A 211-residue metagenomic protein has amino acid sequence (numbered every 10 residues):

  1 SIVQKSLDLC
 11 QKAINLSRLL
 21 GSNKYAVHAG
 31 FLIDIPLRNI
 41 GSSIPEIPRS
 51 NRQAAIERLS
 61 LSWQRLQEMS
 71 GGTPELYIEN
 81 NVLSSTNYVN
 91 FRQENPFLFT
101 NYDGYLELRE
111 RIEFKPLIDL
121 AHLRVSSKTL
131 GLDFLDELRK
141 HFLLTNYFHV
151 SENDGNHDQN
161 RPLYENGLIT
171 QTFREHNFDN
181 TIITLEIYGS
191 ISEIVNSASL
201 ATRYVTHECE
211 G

Functional and structural regions predicted by a protein language model:
S1, E94-T100, H122-I182, Y188-I191: Gly/Pro-rich active-site loop or hairpin
S1-K115, V125: Active-site acidic/histidine proton-transfer and metal-coordination neighborhood in alpha/beta enzyme cores
A13-G21, Q64-T73, E107-I112, L135-T145 (+2 more regions): Acidic (Asp/Glu)-rich catalytic clusters
Y25-V27, L76-I78, P116-D119, N146-V150 (+1 more regions): Hydrophobic faces of well-ordered beta-strands that scaffold small-molecule active sites in alpha/beta enzyme cores
A26-V27, R124, I191-S197: A general structural signal for short secondary-structure boundary/capping elements
D34, S85, N156-H157, S192: Flexible, glycine-rich phosphate/dinucleotide-binding loops and adjacent beta-alpha linkers at cofactor/substrate
L37-N39, T129-L130, R161, N196-S197: Short secondary-structure transition/capping segments
S192-G211: C-terminal helical cap(s) of enzyme catalytic domains, especially alpha/beta-barrels
